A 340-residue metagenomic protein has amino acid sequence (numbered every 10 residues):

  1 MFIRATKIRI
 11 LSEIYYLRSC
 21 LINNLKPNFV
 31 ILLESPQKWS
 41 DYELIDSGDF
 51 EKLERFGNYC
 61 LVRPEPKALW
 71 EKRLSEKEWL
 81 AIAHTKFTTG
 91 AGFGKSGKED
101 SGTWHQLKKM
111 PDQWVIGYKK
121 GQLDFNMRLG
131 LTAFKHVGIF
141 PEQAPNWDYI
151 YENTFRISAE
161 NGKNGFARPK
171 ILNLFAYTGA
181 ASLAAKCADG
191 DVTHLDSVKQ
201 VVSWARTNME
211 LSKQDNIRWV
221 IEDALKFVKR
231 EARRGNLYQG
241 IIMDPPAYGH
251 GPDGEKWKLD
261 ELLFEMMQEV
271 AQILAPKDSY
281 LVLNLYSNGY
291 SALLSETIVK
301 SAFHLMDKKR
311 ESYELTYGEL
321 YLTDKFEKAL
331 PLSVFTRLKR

Functional and structural regions predicted by a protein language model:
S40-E54, L61-P141, D148: Non-catalytic substrate-recognition/targeting regions of SAM-dependent transferases
P141-A159: Conserved alpha-helix/loop element of class I SAM-dependent methyltransferases that forms part of the SAM/SAH-binding
R168-L174: Conserved class I S-adenosyl-L-methionine
T178-G190: Conserved SAM-binding loop of SAM-dependent methyltransferases across substrates and taxa, primarily the Class I
D191-D196: Conserved SAM-binding motif I beta-strand of class I
Q200-G240: S-adenosyl-L-methionine
A224-A302: S-adenosylmethionine
Y280-R340: C-terminal catalytic and target-recognition region of SAM-dependent MTase-like enzymes, primarily methyltransferases
